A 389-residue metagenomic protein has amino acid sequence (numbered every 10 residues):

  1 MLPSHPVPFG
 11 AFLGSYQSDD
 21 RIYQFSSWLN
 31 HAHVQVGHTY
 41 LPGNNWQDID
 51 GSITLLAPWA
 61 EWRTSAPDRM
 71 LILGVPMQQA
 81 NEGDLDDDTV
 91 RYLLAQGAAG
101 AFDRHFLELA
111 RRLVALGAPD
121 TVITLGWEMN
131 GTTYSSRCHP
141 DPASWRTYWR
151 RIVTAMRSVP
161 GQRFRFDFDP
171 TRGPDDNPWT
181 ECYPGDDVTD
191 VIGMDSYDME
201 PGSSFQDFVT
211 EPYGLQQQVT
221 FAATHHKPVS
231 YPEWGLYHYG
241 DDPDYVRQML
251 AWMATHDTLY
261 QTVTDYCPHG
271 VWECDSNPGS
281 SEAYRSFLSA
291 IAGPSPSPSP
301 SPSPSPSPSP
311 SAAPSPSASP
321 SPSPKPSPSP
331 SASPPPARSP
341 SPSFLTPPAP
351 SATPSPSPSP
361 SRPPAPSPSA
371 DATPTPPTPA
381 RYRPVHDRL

Functional and structural regions predicted by a protein language model:
M1-D19, T121, K227-P300, H386-L389: Substrate-binding cleft of secreted/luminal carbohydrate-active enzymes
M1-D48, Y382-V385: Boundary/entry segment of secreted carbohydrate-active catalytic domains
L2, Y23-V34, I53-L73, A80 (+4 more regions): Acidic (Asp/Glu)-rich catalytic clusters
I22-Y23, R172-D187, D242-M249: Distinct, well-ordered alpha-helical segments
W46-R165: Substrate-binding cleft of extracellular glycoside hydrolase catalytic domains
T54-P76, P184-Y239, E282-S286: Glycoside hydrolase catalytic-domain groove-lining segments
G126, W149, V153-P178, H226-G240 (+1 more regions): Aromatic-lined carbohydrate-recognition surfaces of secreted/lumenal glycan-active proteins
T264-S355, S361-L389: Aromatic-rich peripheral "rim/lid" segments of glycoside hydrolase catalytic domains that contact and position glycan
